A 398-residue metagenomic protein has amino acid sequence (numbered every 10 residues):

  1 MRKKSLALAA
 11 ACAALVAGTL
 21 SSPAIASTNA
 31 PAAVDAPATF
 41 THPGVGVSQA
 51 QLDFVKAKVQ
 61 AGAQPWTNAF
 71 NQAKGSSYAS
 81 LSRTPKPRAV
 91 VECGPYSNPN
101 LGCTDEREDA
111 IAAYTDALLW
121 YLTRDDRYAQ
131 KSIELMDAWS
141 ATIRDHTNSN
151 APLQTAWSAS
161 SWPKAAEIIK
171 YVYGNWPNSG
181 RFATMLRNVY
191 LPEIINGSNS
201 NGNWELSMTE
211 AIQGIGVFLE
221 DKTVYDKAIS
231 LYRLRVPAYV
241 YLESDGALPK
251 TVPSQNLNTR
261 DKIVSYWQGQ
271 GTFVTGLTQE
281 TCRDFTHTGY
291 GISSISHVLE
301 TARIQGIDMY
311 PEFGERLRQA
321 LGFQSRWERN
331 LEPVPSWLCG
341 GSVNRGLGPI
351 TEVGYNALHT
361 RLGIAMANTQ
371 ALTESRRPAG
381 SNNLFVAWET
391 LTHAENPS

Functional and structural regions predicted by a protein language model:
M1-N29: Secretory targeting and sorting signals
A32-S200, L206, E210, S230-V236 (+4 more regions): Extracellular glycan-targeting catalytic surfaces
R124, E220-D221: Transmembrane helix interruption/hinge and helix-loop junction motifs
T223-S230, L242-T251, Q305-G314: Short acidic alpha-helical/loop segments enriched in Asp/Glu that coordinate divalent cations
Y239-T281: Flexible internal linker/loop segments at domain or repeat junctions
